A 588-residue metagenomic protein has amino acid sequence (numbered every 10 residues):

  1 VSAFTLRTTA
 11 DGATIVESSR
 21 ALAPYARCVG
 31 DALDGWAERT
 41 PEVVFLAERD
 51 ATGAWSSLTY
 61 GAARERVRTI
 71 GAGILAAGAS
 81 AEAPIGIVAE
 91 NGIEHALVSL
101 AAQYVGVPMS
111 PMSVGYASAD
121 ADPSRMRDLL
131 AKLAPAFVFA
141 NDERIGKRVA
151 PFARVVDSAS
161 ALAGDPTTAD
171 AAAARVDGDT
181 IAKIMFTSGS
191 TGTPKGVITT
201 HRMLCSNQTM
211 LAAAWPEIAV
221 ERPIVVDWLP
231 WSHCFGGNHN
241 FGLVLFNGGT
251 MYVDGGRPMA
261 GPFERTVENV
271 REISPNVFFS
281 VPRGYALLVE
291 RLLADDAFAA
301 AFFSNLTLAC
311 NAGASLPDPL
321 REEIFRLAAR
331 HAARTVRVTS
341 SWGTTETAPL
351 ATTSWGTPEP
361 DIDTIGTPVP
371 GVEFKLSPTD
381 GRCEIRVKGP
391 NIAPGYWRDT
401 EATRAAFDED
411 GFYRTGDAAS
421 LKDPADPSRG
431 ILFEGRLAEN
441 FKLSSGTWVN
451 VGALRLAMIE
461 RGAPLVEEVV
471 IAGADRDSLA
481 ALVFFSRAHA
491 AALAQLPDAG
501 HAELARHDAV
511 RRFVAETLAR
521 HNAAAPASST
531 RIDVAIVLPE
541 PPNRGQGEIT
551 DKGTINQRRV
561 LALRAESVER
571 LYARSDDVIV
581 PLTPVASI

Functional and structural regions predicted by a protein language model:
A21, E42-L100, A117-S124, R175 (+1 more regions): Conserved AMP-binding/adenylate-forming core of the ANL superfamily
P41-V44, G164-F186, G192-T193, I218-I224: Conserved pre-ATP/AMP-binding loop-to-beta segment of ANL
S57-G61, A182-T209, W355: Conserved AMP-binding A3 loop
P111, Y116-R148, G164-D165, N207-V226 (+1 more regions): Conserved ATP-dependent adenylate/AMP-binding module captured primarily in the ANL superfamily
C205-I224, W231-A300: Conserved AMP-binding/adenylation subdomain of ANL enzymes
N247, V267, N276-F279, V289-D361 (+2 more regions): Gly/Ser/Thr-rich phosphate-binding loop
C383-L443, V580-T583, S587: Conserved ATP-binding/catalytic segment of the ANL
F441, E467-A472, A519-I588: Conserved C-terminal "lid"/linker of ANL adenylate-forming enzymes
